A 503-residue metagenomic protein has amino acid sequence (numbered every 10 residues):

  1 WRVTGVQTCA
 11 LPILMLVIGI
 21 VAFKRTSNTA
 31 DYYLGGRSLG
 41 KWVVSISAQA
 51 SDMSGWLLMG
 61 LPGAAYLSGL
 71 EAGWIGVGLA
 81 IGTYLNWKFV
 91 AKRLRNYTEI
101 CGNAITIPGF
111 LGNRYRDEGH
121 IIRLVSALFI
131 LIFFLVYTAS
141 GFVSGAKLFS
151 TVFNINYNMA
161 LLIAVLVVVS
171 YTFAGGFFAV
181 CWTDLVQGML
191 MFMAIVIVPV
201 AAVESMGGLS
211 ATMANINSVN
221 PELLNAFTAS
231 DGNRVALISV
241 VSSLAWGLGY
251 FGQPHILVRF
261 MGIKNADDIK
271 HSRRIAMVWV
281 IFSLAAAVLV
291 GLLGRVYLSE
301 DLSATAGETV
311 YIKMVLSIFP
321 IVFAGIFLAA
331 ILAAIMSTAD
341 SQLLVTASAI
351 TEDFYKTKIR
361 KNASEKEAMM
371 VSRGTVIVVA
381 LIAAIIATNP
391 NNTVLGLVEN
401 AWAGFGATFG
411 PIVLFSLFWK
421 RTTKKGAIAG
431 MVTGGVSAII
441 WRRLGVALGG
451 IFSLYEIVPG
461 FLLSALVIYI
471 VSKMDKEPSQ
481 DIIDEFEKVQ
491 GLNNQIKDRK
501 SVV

Functional and structural regions predicted by a protein language model:
W1-C9, K500-V503: Single conserved hydrophobic/aromatic residue that forms the stacking wall/gate of nucleotide- or nucleobase-binding
V6-M59, T172-G175, I197-V200: Membrane-interface "cap" regions at the ends of multi-pass membrane proteins
V17-R25, W87, A91, T138-A146 (+6 more regions): Hydrophobic alpha-helical segments and their helix-loop junctions in multi-pass secondary transporters
L34-N103, L237-G249, I256-G262, A266-E300 (+1 more regions): Membrane-interface helix-loop-helix modules in multi-pass membrane proteins
W74-T172, S242-G249, A333-D340, S372: Helix-loop-helix module between adjacent transmembrane segments
R114-L124, T351-N391: Loop-to-transmembrane helix boundary motifs in multi-pass membrane proteins
F129-S140, Y171, L190-V203, V240-F251 (+4 more regions): Selective recognition of specific alpha-helical transmembrane segments in multi-pass small-molecule
L448-V503: Terminal cytosolic tails of multi-pass membrane transporters, especially the segment immediately following the final
